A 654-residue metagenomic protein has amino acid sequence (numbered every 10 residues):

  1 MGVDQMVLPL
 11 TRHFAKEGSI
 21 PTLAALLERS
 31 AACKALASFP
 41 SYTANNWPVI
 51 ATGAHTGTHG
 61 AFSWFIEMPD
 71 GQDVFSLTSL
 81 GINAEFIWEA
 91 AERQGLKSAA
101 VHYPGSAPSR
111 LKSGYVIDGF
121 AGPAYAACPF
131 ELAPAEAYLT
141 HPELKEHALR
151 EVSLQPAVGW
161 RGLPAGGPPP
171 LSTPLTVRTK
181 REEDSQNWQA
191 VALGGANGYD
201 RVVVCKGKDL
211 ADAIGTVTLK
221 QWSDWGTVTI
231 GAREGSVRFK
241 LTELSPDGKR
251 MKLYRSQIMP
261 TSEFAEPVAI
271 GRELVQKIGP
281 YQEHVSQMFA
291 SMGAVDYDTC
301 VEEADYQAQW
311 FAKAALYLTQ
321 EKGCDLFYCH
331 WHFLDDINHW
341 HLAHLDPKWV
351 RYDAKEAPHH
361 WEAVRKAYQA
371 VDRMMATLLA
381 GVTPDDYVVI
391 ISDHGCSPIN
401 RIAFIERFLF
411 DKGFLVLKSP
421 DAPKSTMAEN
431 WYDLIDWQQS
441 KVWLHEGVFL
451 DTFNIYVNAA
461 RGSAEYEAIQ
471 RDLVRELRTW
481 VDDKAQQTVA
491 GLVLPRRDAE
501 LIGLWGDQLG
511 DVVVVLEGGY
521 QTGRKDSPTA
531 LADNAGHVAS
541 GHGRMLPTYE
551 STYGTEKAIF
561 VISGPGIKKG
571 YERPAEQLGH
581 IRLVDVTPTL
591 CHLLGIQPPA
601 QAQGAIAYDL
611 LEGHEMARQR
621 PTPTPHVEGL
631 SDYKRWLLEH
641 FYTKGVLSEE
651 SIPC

Functional and structural regions predicted by a protein language model:
M1-R12, A25-L26, I50, A91 (+9 more regions): Beta-strand elements within well-structured catalytic alpha/beta cores of enzymes that handle phosphate/sulfate esters
V3, G18, R29, K34 (+5 more regions): Secreted, luminal/periplasmic, and some membrane-associated catalytic domains that remodel anionic oxygen-ester
P21, N45, I82-E89, V158 (+11 more regions): A structural signal for well-ordered alpha-helical segments within the folded catalytic domains of diverse enzymes
T56, P104, H330-D335: Short glycine-enriched loops at secondary-structure junctions
P69, E283-C300, W349-H359, N454 (+1 more regions): Short glycine/proline-rich turn/loop motifs
V301-F327, I337, A343-V389, H394 (+1 more regions): A long, amphipathic alpha-helix that forms part of the scaffold/cap immediately adjacent to metal-dependent active
K525-P588, L593-G595: Low-complexity, glycine/alanine/valine/leucine- and proline-rich hydrophobic stretches
H580, C591, Q601-C654: Long, internal low-complexity/basic segments
